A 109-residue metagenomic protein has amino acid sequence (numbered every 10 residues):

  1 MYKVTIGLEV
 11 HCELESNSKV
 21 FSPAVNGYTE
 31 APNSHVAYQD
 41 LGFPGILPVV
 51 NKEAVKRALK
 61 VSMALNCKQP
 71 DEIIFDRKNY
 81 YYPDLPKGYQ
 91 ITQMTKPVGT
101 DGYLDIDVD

Functional and structural regions predicted by a protein language model:
M1-D109: Basic, nucleic-acid-interacting segments
